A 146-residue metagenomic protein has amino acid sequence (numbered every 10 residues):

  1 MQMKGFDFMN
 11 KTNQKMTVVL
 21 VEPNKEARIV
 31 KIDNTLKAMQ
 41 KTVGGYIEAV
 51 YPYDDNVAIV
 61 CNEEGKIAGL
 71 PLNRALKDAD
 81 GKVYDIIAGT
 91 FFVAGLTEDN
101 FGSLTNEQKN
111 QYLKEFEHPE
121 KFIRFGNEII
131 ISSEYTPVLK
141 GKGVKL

Functional and structural regions predicted by a protein language model:
M1-F6, L139-L146: Non-Sec secretion/translocation targeting segments of pathogen effectors
N10-T17, D54: A short, compositionally biased
L20: Short acidic-hydrophobic catalytic motif
N24, A38, A49-D55: Catalytic phosphate/metal-binding cores of nucleic-acid and nucleotide-processing enzymes, i.e., regions that mediate
V30-N34: Short, contiguous acidic and Ser/Thr-rich linear segments
A58-F122: Long, low-complexity, intrinsically disordered segments enriched in glycines and aromatic residues
E120-V144: Glycine-rich, aromatic-bearing surface loops/beta-hairpins
